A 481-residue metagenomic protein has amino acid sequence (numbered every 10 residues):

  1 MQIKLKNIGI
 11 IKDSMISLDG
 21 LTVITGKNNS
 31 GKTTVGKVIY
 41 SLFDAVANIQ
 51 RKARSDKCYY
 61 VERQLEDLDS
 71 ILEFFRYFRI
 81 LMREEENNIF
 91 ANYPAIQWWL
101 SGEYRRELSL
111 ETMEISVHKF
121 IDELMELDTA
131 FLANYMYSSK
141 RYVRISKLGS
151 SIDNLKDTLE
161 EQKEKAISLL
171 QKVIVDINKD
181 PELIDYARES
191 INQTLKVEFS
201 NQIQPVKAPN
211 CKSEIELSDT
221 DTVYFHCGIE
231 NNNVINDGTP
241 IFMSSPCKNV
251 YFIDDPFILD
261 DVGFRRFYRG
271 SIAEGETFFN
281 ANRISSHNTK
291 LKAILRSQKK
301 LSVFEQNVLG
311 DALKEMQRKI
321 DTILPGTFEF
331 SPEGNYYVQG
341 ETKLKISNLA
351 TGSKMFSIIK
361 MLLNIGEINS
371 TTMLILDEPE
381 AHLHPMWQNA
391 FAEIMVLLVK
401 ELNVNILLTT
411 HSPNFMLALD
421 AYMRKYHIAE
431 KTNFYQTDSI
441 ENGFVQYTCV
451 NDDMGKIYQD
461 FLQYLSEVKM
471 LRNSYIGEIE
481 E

Functional and structural regions predicted by a protein language model:
M1-I49, N335-K469, I476-G477: Switch/communication elements of ASCE P-loop NTPase nucleotide-binding domains
A45-T371, T448-E481: Phosphate-coordinating catalytic segments in nucleotide- and nucleic-acid-processing enzymes
